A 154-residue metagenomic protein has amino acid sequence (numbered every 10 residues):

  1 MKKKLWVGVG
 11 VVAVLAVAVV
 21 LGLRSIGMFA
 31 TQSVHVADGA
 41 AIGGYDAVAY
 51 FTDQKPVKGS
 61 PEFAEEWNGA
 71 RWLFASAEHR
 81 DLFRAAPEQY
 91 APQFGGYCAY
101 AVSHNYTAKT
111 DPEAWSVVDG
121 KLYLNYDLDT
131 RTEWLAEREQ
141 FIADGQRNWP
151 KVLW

Functional and structural regions predicted by a protein language model:
K2-V12, A16-W154: Charged, low-complexity intrinsically disordered segments
